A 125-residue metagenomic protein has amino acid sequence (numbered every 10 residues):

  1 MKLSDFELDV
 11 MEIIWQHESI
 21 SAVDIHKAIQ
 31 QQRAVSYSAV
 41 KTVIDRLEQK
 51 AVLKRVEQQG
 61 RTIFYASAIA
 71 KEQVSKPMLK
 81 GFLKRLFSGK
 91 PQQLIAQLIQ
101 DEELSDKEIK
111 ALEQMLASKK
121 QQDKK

Functional and structural regions predicted by a protein language model:
S4-F6, Q58-P77: Short, cationic-aromatic polyanion-contact patches
L8-I13, D24: Pre-recognition alpha-helix immediately N-terminal to the DNA-recognition helix within helix-turn-helix or winged-helix
I20-A28: Short acidic, hydrophobic short linear motifs in intrinsically disordered regions
K41-D45: Short, hydrophobic-biased segments on the C-terminal half of alpha helices that form "recognition helices"
A51: Glycine-centered, phosphate/nucleic-acid-interacting loop/turn motifs that mediate DNA/RNA or nucleotide
R55: Short beta-strand "wing" residues that participate in macromolecule-binding interfaces
A68-L94: Conserved segment of winged-helix/HTH DNA-binding domains
Q100-K125: C-terminal regulatory/oligomerization modules of transcriptional regulators
